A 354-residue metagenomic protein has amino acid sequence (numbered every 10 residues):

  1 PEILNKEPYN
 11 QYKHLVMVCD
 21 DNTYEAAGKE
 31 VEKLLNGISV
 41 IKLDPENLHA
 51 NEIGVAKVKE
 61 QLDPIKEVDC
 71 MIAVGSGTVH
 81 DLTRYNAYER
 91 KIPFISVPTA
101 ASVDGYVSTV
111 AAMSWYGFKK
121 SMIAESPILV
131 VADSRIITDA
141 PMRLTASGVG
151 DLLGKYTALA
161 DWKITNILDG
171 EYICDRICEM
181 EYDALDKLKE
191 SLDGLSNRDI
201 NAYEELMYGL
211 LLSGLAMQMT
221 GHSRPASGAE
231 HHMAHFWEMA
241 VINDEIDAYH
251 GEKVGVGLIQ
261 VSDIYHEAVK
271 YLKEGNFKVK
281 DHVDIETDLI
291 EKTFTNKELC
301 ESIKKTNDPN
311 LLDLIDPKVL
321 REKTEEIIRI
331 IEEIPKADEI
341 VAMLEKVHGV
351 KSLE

Functional and structural regions predicted by a protein language model:
P1-C70: ATP/NTP phosphate-donor binding region
Y9-N10, D63-K66, A87, K120-E125 (+5 more regions): Solvent-exposed alpha-helices and their adjacent loops that cap or buttress functional pockets in soluble metabolic
V18-C19, G75, A132: Short beta-strand/turn micro-motifs composed of small residues that flank or help shape donor/cofactor-binding pockets
I65-N86, R90-T99: A short, small-residue-rich loop immediately preceding and capping a beta-strand
E89-K187: A glycine/threonine-rich phosphate-anchoring loop and its flanking beta-alpha core in nucleotide/phosphate-binding
M180-T324, E332-E339: Active-site segments that bind and position negatively charged phosphate/pyrophosphate groups
E339, M343-G349: Charge-biased C-terminal accessory regions appended to nucleic-acid-, cytoskeletal NTPase
K351-E354: C-terminal amphipathic alpha-helical interaction region
